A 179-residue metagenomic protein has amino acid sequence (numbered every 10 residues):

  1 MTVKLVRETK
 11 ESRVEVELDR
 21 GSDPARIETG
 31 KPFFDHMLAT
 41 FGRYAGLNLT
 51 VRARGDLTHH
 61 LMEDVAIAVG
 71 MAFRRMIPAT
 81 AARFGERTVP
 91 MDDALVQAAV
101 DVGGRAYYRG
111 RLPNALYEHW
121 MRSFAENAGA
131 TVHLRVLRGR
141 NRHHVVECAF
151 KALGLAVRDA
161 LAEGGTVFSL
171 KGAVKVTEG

Functional and structural regions predicted by a protein language model:
M1-G179: N-terminal intrinsically disordered, cationic/polar leader segments that include organellar targeting peptides
